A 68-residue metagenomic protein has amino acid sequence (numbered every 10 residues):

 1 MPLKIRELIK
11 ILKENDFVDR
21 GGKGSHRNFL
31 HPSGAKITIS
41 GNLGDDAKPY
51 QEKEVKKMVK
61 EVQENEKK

Functional and structural regions predicted by a protein language model:
M1-D16: Polyanion-binding surface elements
I5, I9, I37-I39, V55: Hydrophobic aliphatic residue packing
E14-N15, I37, E64-K68: Extended, charge-rich alpha-helical interface modules
D19-D45: A short, structured beta-strand/loop element
L43-K68: C-terminal structural segments of small proteins and small subunits
